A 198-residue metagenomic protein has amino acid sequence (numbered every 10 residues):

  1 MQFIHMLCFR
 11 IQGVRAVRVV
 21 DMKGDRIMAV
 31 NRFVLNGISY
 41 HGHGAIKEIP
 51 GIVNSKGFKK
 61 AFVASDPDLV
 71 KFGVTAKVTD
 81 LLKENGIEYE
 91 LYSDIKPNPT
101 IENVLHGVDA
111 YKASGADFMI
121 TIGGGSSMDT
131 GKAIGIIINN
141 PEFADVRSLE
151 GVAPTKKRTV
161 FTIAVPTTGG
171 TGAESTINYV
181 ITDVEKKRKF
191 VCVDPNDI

Functional and structural regions predicted by a protein language model:
F3: Cationic, low-complexity basic patches in intrinsically disordered or flexible, solvent-exposed regions
I11-Y92: An N-terminal, well-structured beta->alpha segment
G37, K47, N140-I198: A glycine/threonine-rich phosphate-anchoring loop and its flanking beta-alpha core in nucleotide/phosphate-binding
F62-V63, F118-I120, I163: Conserved beta-strand elements of the Class I
V70-F143: N-terminal small/polar loop signature for handling phosphorylated ligands or for N-terminal nucleophile
